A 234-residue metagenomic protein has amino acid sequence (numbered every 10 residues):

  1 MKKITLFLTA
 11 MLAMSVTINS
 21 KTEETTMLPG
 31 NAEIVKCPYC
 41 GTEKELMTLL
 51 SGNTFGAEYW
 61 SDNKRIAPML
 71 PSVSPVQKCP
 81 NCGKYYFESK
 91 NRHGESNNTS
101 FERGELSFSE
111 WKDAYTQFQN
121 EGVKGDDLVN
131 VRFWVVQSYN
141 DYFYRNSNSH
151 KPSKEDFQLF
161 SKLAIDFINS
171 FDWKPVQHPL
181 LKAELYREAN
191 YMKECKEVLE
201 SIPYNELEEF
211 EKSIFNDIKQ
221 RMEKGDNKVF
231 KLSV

Functional and structural regions predicted by a protein language model:
I4-A13: Sec-dependent N-terminal signal peptides
L12-E23: Bacterial Sec-dependent signal peptides at the C-terminal "C-region" and cleavage site
K21-S100: N-terminal cysteine/histidine-rich coordination modules
S72, H150-K154: Flexible, glycine- and charge-enriched loops at secondary-structure boundaries
S96-S149, W173-E188: Amphipathic alpha-helical repeat scaffolds of TPR domains
K154-V234: C-terminal, charged low-complexity interaction regions
